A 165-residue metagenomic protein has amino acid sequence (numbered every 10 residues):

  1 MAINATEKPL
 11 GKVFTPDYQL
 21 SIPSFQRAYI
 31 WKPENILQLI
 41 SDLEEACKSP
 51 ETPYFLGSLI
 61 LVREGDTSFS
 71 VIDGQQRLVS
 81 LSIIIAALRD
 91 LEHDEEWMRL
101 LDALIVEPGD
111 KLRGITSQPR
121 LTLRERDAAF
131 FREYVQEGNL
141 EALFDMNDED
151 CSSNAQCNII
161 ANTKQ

Functional and structural regions predicted by a protein language model:
A2-Q165: Glycine- and hydrophobic-rich flexible loops that cap the catalytic core of alpha/beta enzyme folds
